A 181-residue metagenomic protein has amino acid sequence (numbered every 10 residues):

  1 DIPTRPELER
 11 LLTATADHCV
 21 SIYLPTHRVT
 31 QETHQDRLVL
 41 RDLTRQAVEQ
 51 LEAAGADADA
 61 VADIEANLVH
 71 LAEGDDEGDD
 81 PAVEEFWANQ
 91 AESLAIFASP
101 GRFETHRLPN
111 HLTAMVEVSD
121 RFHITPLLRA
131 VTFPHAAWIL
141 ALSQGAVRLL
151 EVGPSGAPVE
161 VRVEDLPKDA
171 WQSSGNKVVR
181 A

Functional and structural regions predicted by a protein language model:
D1-A130: Non-catalytic, solvent-exposed interaction/assembly segments
H27-V29, R102-F103, A146-V147, G156-A157 (+1 more regions): Conserved nucleotide-binding/hydrolysis micro-motifs of P-loop NTPases
Q31-E32, T105-R107, R148-E151, V159-V161: Short helix/loop capping segments that flank catalytic or ligand/cofactor-binding pockets
L38-V39, L112-T113, P154-P158, L166: Short, solvent-exposed amphipathic alpha-helical segments in soluble enzyme and RNA/protein-processing domains
V61-A66, P134-A141, R180-A181: Noncatalytic linker/hinge segments flanking ATPase motor cores
D120, T125, P158-A181: Long, charge-dense
F133-P158: Gly/Thr-rich phosphate-binding beta-strand-loop-beta motif of the actin/hexokinase/Hsp70
